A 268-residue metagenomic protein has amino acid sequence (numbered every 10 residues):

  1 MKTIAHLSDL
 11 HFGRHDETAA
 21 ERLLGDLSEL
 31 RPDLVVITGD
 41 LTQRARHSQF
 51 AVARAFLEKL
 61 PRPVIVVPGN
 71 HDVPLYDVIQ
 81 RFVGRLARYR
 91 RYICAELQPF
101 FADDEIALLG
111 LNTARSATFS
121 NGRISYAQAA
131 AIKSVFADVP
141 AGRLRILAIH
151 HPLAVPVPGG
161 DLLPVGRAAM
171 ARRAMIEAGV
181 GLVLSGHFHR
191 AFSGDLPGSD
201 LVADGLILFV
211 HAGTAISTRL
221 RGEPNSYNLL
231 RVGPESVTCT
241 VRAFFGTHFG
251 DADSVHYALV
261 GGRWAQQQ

Functional and structural regions predicted by a protein language model:
M1-K59, L75-I79, E96-L97, A131: N-terminal active-site segment of His-dependent metallophosphoesterases
L7-S8, V35-D40, V64-N70, N112 (+3 more regions): Active-site neighborhood of phospho(di)ester-bond hydrolases with catalytic His/Asp-centered motifs
G13-H15, Q43-S48, N70-V78, S116-S120 (+3 more regions): Active-site environment of divalent metal-dependent phosphoester hydrolases
E21, Q49-A53, S125-A130, D161-M170: Charged helix-capping and loop-helix junction motifs
A51-S134, V139-A141, A174, V202-A203 (+1 more regions): Extended active-site neighborhood of metal-dependent phosphoesterases/phosphodiesterases
A141-P156: Short acidic, glycine-rich surface-loop motifs adjacent to enzyme active sites
G160-T238: Conserved beta-sheet core of the metallophosphoesterase superfamily
R231-Q268: A short C-terminal boundary segment appended to hydrolase-like catalytic domains
